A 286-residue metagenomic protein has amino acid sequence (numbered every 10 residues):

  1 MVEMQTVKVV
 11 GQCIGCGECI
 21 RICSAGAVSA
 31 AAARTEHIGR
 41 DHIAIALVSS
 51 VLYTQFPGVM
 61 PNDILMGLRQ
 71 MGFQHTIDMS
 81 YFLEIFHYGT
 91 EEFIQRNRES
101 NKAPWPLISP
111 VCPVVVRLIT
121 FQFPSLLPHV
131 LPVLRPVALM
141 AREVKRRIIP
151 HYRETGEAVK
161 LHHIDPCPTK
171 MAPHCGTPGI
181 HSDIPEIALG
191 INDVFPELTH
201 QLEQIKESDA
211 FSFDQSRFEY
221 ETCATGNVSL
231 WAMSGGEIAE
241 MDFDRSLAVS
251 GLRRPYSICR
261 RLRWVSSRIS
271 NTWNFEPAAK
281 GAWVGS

Functional and structural regions predicted by a protein language model:
M1-T35, S286: Iron-sulfur cluster-binding cysteine motifs and their immediate structural context in ferredoxin-like electron-transfer
A31-S286: Iron-sulfur-associated redox domains of electron-transfer enzymes in respiratory and anaerobic energy metabolism
